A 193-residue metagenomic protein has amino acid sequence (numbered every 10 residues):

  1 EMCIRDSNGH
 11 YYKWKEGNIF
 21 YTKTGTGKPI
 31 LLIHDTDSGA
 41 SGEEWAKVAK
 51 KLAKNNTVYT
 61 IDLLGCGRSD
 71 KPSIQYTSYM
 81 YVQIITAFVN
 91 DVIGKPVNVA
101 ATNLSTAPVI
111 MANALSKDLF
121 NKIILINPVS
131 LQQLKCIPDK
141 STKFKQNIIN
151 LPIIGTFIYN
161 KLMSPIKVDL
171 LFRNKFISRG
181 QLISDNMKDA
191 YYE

Functional and structural regions predicted by a protein language model:
M2-I4: Short, small-residue-biased leader/transition segments that mark boundaries at the very start of proteins
G17-R68: Conserved HGGG/HGGXW glycine-rich cap/lid loop of the alpha/beta-hydrolase fold
G42-E44, S69-Q75, L134-I137: Conserved catalytic-core motifs of eukaryotic protein kinase domains, centered on the activation segment
A46, T86, I110-A114: Short, hydrophobic alpha-helix immediately C-terminal to the catalytic nucleophile
T60-A100: Active-site loop/oxyanion-hole signature of alpha/beta-hydrolase fold enzymes
G94-P138: Conserved hydrolase catalytic core segment
L134-K135, Y159-E193: Conserved alpha/beta-hydrolase catalytic His-Asp/Glu region
K135-I154: A catalytic-pocket lid/entrance helix-loop region that shapes and gates access to the active site across common
